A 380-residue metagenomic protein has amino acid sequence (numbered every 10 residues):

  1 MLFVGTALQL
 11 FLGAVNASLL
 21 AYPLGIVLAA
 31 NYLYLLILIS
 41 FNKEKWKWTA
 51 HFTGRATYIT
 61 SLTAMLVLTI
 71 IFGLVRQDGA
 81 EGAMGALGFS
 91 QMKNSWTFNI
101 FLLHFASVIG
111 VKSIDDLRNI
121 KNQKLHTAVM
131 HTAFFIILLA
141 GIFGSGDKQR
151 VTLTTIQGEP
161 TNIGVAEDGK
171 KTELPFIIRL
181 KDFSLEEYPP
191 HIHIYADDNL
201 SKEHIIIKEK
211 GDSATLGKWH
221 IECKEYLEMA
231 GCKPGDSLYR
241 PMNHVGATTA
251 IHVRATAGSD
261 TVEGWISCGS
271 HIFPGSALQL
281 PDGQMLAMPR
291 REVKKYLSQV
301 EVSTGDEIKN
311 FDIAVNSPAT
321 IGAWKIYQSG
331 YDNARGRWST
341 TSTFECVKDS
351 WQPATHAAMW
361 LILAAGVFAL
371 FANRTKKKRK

Functional and structural regions predicted by a protein language model:
M1-K380: Solvent-exposed, non-transmembrane regions of integral membrane proteins
